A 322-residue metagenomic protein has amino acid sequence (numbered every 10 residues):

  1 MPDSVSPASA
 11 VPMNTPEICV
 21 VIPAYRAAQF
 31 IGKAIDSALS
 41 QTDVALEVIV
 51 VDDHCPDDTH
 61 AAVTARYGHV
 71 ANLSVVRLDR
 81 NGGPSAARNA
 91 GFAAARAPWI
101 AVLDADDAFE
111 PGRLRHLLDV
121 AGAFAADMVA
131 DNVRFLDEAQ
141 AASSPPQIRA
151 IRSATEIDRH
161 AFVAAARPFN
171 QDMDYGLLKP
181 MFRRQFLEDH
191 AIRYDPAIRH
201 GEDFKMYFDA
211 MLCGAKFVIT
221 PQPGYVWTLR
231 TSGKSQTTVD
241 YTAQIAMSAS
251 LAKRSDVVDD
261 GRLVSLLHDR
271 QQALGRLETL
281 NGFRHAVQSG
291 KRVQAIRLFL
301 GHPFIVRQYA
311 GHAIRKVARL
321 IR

Functional and structural regions predicted by a protein language model:
P2-T242, V317-I321: Nucleotide-sugar donor-binding/catalytic module of glycosyltransferases that assemble extracellular/cell-envelope
D3-P12, K205, L212, F217-R322: C-terminal subregions of glycosyltransferases and related glycan-biosynthesis enzymes
